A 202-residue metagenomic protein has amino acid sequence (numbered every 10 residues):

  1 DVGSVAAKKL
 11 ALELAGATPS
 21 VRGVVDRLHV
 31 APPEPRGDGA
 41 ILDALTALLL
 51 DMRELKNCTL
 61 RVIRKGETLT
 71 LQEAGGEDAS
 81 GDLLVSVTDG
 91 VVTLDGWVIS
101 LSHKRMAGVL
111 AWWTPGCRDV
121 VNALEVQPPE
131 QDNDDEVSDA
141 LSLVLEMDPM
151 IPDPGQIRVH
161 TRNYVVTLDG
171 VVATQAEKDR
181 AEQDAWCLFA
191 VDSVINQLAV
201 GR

Functional and structural regions predicted by a protein language model:
D1-R202: N-terminal targeting leaders
